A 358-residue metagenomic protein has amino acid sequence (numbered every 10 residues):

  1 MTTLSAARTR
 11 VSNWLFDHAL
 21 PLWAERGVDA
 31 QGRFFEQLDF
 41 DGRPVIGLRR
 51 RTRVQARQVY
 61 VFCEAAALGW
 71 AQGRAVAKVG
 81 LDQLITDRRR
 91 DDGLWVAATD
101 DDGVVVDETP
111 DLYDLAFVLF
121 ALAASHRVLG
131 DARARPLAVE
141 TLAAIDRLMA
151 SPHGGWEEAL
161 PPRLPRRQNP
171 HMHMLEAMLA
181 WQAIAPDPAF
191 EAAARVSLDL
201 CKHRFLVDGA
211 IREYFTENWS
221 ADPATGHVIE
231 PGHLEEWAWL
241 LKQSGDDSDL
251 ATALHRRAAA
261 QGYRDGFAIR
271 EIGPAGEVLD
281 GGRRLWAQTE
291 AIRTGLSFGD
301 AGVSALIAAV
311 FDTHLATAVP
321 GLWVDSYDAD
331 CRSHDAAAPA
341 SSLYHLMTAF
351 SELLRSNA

Functional and structural regions predicted by a protein language model:
M1-A358: Glycan-recognition and catalytic cores of secretory/periplasmic carbohydrate-active enzymes
